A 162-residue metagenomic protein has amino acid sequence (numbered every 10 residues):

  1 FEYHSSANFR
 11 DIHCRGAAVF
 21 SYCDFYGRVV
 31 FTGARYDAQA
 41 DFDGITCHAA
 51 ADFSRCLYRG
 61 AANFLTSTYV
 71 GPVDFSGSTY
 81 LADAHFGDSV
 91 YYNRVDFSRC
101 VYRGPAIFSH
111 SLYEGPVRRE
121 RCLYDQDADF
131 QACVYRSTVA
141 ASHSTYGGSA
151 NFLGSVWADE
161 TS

Functional and structural regions predicted by a protein language model:
F1-S162: N-terminal leader/targeting and pre-domain segments
